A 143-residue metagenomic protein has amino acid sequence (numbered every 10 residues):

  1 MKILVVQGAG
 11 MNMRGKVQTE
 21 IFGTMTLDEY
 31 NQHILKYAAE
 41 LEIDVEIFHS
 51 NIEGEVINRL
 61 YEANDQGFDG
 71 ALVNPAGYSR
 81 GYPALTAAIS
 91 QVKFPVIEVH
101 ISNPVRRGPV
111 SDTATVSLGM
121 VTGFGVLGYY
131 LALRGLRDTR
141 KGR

Functional and structural regions predicted by a protein language model:
M1-L4: Extreme N-terminal starter segment of soluble prokaryotic enzymes
V6-A9: Short hydrophobic segments within beta-strands
R14-E29: Glycine- and acidic-residue-enriched helix-capping/strand-helix junction motifs
E46-G54: Short beta->alpha junction loops
E55-R59, G81: Short acidic active-site motifs
N58-G67: Short, well-structured alpha-helical segments in soluble
G67-P104: Mid-chain, well-packed structural core segment of small domains
V105-R143: Short, glycine-/small-residue-rich phosphate/pyrophosphate-handling segment
